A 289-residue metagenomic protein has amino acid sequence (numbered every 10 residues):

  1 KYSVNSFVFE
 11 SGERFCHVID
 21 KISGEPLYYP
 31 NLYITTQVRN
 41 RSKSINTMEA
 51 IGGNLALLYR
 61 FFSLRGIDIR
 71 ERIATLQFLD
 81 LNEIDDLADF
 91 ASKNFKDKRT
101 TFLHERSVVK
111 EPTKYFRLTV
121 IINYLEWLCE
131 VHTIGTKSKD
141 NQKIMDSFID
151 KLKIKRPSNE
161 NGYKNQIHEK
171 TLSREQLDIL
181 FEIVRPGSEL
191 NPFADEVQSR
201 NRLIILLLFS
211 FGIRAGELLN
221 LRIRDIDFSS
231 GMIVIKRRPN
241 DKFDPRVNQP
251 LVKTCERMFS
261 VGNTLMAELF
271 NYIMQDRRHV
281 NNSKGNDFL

Functional and structural regions predicted by a protein language model:
K1-K43, G52, A56: Basic/aromatic DNA-contact patch characteristic of tyrosine site-specific recombinases
N31-M48, L55-N161, N165, G187-N191: N-terminal core-binding DNA-recognition domain of tyrosine recombinases/integrases
N40, T113, E169, F193-V197 (+2 more regions): Residue-level marker of regulatory loop/turn positions in helix-turn-helix DNA-binding domains and in histidine
T113, R117-I121, R200-L203, V261-G262: Extended HEAT/HEAT-like alpha-solenoid repeat tracts in very large eukaryotic scaffold/adaptor proteins
E130-G135, L208-G231: Short, charged phosphate-coordinating catalytic segments
K153-I183, D244-N263, V280-N286: DNA breakage-rejoining catalytic core of tyrosine-based enzymes
E175, E182-A215: Basic, Lys/Arg- and aromatic-enriched nucleic-acid-binding interface segment
L221-N271, Q275-G285: Conserved tyrosine-mediated DNA breakage-rejoining catalytic core shared by Y-recombinases
